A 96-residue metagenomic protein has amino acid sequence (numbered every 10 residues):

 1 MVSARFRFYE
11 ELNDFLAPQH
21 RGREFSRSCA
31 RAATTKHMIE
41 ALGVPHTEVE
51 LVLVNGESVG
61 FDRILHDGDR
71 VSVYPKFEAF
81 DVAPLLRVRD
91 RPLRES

Functional and structural regions predicted by a protein language model:
M1-S96: Ubiquitin-like/PB1-type beta-grasp interaction modules and other compact soluble beta-rich domains
